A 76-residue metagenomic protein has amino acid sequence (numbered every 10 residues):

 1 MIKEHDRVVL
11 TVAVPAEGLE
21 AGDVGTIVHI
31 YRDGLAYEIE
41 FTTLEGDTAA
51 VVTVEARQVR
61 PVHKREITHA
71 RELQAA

Functional and structural regions predicted by a protein language model:
I2-R65, A70: Basic/aromatic-rich interaction segments and small domains that mediate binding to polyanionic partners
Q74-A75: Extended, low-polarity transmembrane helix blocks
